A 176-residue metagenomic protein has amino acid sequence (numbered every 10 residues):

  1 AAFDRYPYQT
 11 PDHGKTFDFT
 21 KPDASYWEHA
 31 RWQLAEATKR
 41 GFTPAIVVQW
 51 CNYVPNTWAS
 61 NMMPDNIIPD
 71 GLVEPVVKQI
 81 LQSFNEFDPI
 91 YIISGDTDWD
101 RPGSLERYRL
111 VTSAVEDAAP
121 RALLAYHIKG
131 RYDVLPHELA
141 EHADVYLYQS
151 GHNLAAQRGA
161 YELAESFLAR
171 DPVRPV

Functional and structural regions predicted by a protein language model:
A1-A155, P172: Active-site mouth of glycoside hydrolases
L105-Y108, G159-V176: P-loop/Walker A phosphate-binding loop and immediately adjacent motor/lid segment at beta-alpha junctions
